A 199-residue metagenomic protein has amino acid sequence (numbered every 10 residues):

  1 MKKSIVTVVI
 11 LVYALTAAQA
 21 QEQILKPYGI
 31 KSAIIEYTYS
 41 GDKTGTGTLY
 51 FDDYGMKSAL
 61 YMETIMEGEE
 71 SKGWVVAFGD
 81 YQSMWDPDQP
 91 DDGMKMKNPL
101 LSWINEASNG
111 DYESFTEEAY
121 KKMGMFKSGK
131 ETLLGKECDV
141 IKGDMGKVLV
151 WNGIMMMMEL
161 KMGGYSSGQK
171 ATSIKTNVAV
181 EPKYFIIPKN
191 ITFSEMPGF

Functional and structural regions predicted by a protein language model:
M1-S4, Q19: Positively charged n-region of N-terminal signal peptides that target proteins for export
S4-L15: Sec-dependent N-terminal signal peptides
T16-E22: Bacterial Sec-dependent signal peptides at the C-terminal "C-region" and cleavage site
E22-F199: Extended soluble regions of mature proteins
